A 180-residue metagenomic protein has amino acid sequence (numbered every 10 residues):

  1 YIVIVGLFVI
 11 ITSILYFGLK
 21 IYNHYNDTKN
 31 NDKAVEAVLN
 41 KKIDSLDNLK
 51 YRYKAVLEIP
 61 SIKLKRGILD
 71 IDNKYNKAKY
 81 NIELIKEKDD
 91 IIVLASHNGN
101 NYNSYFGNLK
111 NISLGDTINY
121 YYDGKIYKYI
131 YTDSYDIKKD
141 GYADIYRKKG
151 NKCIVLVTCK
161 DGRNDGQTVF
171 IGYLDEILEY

Functional and structural regions predicted by a protein language model:
V3-Y180: Solvent-exposed, non-transmembrane regions of membrane-associated and secreted proteins
